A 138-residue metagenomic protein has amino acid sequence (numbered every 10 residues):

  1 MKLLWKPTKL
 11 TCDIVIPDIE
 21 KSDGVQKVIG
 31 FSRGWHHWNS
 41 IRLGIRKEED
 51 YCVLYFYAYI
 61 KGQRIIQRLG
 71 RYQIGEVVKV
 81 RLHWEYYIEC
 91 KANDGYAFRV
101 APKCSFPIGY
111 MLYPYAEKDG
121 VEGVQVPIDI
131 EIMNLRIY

Functional and structural regions predicted by a protein language model:
M1-L54: Secretory/extracellular carbohydrate-interaction modules and structurally similar beta-sandwich "look-alikes"
L3-W5, H36, E49, R71-Q73 (+3 more regions): Surface-exposed coil/turn segments at beta-strand junctions on protein surfaces, enriched
K9-P17, V77-H83, E131, R136: Residues within well-ordered beta-strands of beta-sheet-rich folds
W38-N39, Q63-R68, G95-A101: Surface-exposed loop/edge segments in extracytoplasmic proteins
I41-E49, V80-L82, C90, C104 (+1 more regions): Short, exposed beta-strand/loop patches in secreted or surface proteins that constitute
Y55-K79: Short, aromatic/His-centered strand-loop micro-motif at the edge of beta-sheets
Q73-N93: Localized edge beta-strand/strand-to-loop motifs within extracellular or lumenal beta-rich domains
V100-E131: Flexible glycan-contacting loops in extracellular carbohydrate-active proteins
